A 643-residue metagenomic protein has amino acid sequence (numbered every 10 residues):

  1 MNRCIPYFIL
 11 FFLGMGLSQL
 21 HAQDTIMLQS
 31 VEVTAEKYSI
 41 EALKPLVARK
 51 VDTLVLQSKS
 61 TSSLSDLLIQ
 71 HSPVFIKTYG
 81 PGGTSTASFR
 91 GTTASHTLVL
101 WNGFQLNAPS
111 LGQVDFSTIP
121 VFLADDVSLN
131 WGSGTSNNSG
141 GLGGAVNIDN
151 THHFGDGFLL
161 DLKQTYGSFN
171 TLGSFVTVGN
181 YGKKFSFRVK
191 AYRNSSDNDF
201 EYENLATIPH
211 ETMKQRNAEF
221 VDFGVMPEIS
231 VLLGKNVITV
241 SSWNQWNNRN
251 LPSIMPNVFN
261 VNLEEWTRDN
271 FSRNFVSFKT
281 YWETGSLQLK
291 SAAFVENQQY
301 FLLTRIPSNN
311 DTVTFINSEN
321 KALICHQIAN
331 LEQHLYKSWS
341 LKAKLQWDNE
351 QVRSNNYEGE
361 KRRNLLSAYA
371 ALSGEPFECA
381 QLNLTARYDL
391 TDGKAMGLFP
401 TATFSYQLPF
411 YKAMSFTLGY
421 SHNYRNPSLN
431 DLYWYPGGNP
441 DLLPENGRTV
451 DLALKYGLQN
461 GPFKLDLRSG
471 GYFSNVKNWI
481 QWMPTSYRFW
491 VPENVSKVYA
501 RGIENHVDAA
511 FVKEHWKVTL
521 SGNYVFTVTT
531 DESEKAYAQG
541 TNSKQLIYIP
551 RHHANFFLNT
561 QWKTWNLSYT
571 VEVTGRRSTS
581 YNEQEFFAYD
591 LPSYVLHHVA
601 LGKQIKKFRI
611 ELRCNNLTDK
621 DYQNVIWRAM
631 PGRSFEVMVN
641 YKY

Functional and structural regions predicted by a protein language model:
S30-Q57, T86: N-terminal periplasmic "start-of-domain" segments of outer-membrane beta-barrel proteins
S65-A108: Extracytoplasmic beta-strand/coil segments of soluble accessory domains associated with Gram-negative outer-membrane
F104-W131, P436: Short acidic/polar hinge/loop motifs at secondary-structure boundaries that mediate gating or recognition
I119-D161: A beta-strand signature from Gram-negative outer-membrane beta-barrel systems, especially the internal plug domain
N147, G155, Y181-T267: Periplasmic-side early beta-strands and strand-to-turn transitions of outer-membrane beta-barrels
D161, L263-K279, E283, N320 (+7 more regions): Outer-membrane beta-barrel signature, preferentially recognizing the C-terminal barrel domain of Gram-negative
I229-N247, T267-P409, K464-Y472, I503-A509 (+1 more regions): Face-selective signature of the C-terminal outer-membrane beta-barrel domain
K342, P376-C379, G471-N475, N494-Y581 (+1 more regions): Gram-negative outer-membrane beta-barrel transporters
